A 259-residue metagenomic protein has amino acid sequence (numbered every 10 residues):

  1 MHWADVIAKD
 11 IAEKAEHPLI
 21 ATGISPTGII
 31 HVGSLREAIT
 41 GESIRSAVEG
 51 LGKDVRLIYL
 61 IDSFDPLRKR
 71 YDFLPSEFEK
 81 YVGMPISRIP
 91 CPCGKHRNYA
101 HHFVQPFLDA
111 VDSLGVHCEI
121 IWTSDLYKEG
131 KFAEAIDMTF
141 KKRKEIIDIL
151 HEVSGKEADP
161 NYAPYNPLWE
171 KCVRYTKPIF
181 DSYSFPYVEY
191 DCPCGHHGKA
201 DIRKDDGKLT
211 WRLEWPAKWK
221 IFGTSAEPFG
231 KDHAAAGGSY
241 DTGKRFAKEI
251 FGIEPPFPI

Functional and structural regions predicted by a protein language model:
M1-F73, K218-S239: N-terminal catalytic cores of NTP/NDP-binding nucleotidyl/phosphoryl-transfer enzymes
W3-G23, K142, S154, A158-I259: Alpha-helical recognition segments enriched in aromatics with Gly/Pro capping that present substrate-recognition
T40, I44, F103-A110, A135 (+2 more regions): Alpha-helical packing segments of well-folded alpha/beta enzyme cores
T40, I58-F107: N-terminal accessory alpha/beta regions
V55, C118, P256: Hydrophobic anchor at the start of a short beta-strand that flanks the dinucleotide cofactor-binding loop
L74-M84, L108-G115, G207-K220: Short, compositionally biased low-complexity segments
P85-A200: Active-site neighborhoods of enzyme catalytic cores
